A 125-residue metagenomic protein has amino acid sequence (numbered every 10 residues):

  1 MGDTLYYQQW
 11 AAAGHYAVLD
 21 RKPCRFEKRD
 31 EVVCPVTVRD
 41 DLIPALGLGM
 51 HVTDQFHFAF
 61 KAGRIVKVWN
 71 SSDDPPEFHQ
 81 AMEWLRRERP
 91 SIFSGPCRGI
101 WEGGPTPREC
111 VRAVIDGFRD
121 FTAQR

Functional and structural regions predicted by a protein language model:
T4-A59: Surface-exposed, charged secondary-structure patches
Q8-Q9, V18, K28, F60-A62 (+3 more regions): Intrinsically disordered, low-complexity regions enriched in small/polar residues
P23-C24, C34, R64, D73 (+1 more regions): Functionally engaged cysteine thiol sites
L48, V52-H57, K61-P75, H79: Conserved, surface-exposed functional patches that form binding/active-site neighborhoods
V68-R125: Low-complexity, intrinsically disordered terminal/linker segments enriched in charged and Gly/Pro repeats
